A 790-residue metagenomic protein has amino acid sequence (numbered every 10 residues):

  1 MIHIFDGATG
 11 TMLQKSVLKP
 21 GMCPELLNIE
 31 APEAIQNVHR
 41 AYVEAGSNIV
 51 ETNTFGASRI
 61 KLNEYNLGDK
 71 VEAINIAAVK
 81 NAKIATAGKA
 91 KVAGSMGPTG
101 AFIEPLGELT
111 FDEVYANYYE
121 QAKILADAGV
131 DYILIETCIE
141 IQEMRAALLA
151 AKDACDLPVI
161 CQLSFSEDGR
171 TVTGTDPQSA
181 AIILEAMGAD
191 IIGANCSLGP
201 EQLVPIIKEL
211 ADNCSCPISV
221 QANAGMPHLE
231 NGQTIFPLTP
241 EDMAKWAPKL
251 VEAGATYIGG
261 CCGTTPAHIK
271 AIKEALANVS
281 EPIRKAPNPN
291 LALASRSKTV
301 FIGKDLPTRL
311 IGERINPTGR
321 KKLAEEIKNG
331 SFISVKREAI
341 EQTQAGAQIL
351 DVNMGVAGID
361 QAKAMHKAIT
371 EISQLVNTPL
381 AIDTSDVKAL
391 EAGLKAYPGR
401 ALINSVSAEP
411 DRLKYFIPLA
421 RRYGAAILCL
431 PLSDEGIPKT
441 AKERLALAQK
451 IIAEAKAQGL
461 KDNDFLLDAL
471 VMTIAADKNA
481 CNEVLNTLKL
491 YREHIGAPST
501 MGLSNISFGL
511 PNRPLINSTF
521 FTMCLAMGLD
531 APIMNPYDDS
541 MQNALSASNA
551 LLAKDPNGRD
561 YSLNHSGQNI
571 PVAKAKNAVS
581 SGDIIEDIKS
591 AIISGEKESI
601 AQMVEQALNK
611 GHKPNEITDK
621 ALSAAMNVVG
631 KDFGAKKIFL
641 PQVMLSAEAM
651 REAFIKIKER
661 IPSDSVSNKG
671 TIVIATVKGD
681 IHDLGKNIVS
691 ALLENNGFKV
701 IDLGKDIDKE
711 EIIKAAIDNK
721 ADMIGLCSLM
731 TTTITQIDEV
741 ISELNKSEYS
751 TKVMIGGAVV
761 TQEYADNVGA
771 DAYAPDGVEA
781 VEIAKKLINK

Functional and structural regions predicted by a protein language model:
M1-L466, M472-K790: Domain-level signal for soluble alpha/beta catalytic cores
